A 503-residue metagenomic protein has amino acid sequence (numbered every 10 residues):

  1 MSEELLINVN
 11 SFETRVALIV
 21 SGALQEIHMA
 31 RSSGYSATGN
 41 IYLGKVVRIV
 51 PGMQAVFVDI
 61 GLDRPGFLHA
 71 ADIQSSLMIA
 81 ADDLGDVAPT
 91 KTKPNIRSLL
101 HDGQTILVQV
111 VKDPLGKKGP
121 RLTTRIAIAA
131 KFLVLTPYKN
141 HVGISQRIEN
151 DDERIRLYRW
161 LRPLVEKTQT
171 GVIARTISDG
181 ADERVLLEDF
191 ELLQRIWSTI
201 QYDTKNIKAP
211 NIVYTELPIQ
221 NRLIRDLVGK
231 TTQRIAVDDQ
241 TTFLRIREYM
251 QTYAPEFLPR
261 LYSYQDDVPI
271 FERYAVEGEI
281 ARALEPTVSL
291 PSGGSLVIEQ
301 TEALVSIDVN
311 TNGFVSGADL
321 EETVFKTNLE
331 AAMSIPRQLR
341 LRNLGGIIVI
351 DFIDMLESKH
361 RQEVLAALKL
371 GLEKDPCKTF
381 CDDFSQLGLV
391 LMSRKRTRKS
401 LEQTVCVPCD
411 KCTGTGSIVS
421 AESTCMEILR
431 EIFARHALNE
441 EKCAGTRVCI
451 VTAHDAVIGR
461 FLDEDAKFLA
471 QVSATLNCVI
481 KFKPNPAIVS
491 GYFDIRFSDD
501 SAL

Functional and structural regions predicted by a protein language model:
M1-T123: Charged, low-complexity terminal tails
S2-L5, E26-A37, T90-S98, L115-L122 (+7 more regions): Active-site phosphate-binding and catalytic loops of NTP-dependent enzymes
L18, M29, L68-V87, L122-A130 (+8 more regions): P-loop NTP-binding catalytic core
M29, S33-M53, P89-P114, R154-W160 (+4 more regions): Phosphate-interacting basic helix/loop segments used at nucleotide- and nucleic-acid interfaces
R31, D239, D351: Residues that line or immediately flank small-molecule/substrate-binding pockets and catalytic motifs
G52-V56, I60, R64-G66, V110-T136 (+5 more regions): Conserved glycine-centered short motifs in functionally critical loops
D102-I106, K208-A209, R260, N343-G346: Loop/turn-to-beta-strand initiation segments
V142-E277, L284, C377, R398-L503: Charged, low-complexity intrinsically disordered tails
